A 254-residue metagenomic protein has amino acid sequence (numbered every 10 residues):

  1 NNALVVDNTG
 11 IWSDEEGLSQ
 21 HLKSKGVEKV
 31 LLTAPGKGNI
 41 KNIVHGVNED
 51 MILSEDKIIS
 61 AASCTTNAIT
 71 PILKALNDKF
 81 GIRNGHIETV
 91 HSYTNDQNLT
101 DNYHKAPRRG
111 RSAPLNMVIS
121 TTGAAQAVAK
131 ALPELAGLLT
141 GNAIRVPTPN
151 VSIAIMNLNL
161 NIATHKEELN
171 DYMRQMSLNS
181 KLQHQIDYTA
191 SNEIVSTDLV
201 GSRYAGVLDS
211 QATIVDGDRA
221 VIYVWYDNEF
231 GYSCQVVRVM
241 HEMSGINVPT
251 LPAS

Functional and structural regions predicted by a protein language model:
N1-G110, I214, V236-V239, I246-T250: N-terminal Rossmann-like NAD(P) cofactor-binding subdomain of oxidoreductases, focused on the glycine-rich
D7, I155, D227: Acidic active-site catalytic centers that drive phospho-/nucleotidyl reactions and related ester hydrolyses
N67, A163-T164, F230-G231: A generic structural signal for alpha-helix starts
K74, K130, R174, R238-H241: Generic alpha-helical structural context detector
G81-A220: C-terminal substrate-binding/catalytic lobe of Rossmann-fold NAD(P)-dependent oxidoreductases
V200-S254: NAD(P)-dependent Rossmann-like dehydrogenase/reductase catalytic/cofactor-binding core
